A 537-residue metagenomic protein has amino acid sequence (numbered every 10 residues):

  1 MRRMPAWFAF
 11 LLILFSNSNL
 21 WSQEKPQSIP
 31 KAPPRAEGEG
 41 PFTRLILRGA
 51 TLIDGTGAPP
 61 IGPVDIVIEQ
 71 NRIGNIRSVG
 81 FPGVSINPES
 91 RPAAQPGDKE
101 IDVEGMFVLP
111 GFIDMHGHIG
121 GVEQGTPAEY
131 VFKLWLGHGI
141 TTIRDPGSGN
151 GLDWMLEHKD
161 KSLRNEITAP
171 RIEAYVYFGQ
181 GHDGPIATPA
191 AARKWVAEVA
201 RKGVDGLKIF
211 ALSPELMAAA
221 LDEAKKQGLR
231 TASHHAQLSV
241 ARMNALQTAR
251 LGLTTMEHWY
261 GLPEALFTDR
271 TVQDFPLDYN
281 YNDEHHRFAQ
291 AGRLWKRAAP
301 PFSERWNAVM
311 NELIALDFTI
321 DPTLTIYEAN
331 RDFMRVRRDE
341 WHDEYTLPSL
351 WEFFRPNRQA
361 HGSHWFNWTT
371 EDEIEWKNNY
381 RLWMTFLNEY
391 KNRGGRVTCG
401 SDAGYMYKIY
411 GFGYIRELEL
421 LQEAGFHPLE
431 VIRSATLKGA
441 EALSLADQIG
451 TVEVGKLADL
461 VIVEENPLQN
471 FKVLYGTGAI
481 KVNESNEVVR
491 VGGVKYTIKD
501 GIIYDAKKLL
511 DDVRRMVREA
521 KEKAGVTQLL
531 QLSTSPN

Functional and structural regions predicted by a protein language model:
W7-N19: Bacterial N-terminal signal peptides
P26-T43, L52, A58-L109: Histidine-rich, glycine-flanked metal-binding segment
A50-L52, W365-I374, Y380, T385 (+3 more regions): C-terminal helical cap
E89-A93, D98-E166, G184-A190, M243-A249 (+1 more regions): Metal-associated gating/positioning segment near the N- to mid-region
V131-L152, A169-G179, A200-L212, L221 (+4 more regions): Divalent metal-dependent hydrolysis catalytic cores, especially in the metallo-beta-lactamase
Y177-Q227, T254-T255, N280-P300: Active-site gating/metal-coordination segments in enzymes
W195-D205, L262-A424, V517-A520, G525-N537: Active-site neighborhoods of metal-dependent hydrolases
L457-R514: C-terminal cap of metal-dependent C-N hydrolases
